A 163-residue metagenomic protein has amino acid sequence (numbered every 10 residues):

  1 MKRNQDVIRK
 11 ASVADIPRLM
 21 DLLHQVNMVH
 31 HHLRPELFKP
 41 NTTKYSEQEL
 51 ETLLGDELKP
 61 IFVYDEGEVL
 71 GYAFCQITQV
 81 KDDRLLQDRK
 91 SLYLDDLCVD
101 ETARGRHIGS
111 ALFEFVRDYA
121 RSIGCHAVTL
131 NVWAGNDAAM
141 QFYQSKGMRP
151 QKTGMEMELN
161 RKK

Functional and structural regions predicted by a protein language model:
V7-D21: A short beta-loop-alpha structural element at the N-terminal edge of CoA-dependent acyl/N-acetyltransferase catalytic
M28-L50: Conserved GNAT-fold acetyl-CoA-binding loop/helix
Q48-F62, Y93: A short helix-loop-beta-strand connector motif used in the catalytic cores of GNAT acetyltransferases and, in some
V63, E68-I77, Y93, C98: Conserved beta-strand in the GNAT
L85-E101, N131: Conserved acetyl-CoA binding element of GNAT-fold acetyltransferases
D96-V99, G105-D118, S145: Conserved acetyl-CoA-binding loop-helix of GNAT-fold acetyltransferases
S110, E114, S122, A134-K152: Conserved active-site alpha-helix within GNAT-family acetyltransferase domains
A120-N131: Conserved GNAT acetyl-CoA-binding A-motif
